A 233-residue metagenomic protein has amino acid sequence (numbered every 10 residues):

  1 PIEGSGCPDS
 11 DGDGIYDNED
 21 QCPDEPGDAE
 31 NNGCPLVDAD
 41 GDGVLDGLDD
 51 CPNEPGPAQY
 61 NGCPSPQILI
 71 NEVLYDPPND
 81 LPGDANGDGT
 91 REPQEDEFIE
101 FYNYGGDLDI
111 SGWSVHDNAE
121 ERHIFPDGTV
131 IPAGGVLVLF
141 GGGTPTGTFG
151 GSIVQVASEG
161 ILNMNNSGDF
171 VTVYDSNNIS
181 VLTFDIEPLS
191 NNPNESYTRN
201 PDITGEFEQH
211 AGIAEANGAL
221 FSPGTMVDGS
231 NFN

Functional and structural regions predicted by a protein language model:
P1-Q67: Extracellular calcium-associated, cysteine-rich motifs in secreted modular proteins
Q59, G212-I213: Acidic, Ser/Thr/Gly/Pro-rich low-complexity segments and short DxT(G/T)-type signature motifs
S65-Q209, M226-N233: Activation on beta-sandwich/Ig-like modules and their edge loops
